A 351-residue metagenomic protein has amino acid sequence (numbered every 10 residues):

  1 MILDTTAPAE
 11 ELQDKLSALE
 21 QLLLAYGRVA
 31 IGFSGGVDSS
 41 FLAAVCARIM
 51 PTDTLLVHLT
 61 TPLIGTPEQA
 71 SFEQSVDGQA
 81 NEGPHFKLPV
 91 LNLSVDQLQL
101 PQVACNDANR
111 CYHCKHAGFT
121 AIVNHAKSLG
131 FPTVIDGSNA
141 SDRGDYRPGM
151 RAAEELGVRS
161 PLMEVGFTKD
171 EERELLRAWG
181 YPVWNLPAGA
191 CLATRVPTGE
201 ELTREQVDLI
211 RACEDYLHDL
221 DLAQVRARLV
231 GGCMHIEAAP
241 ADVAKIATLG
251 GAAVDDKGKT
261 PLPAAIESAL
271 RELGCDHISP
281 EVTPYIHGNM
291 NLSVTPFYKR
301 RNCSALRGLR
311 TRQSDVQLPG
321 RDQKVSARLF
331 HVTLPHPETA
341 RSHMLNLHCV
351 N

Functional and structural regions predicted by a protein language model:
I2-A178, M234, A265-D276, P280 (+3 more regions): ATP-dependent adenylation/nucleotidyltransferase module used to activate substrates
A117, R147-D322, A327-L329, S342-C349: AMP-forming adenylation/ATP pyrophosphatase catalytic core
P337: Small cofactor-carrier domains centered on a conserved lysine used for covalent cofactor attachment
